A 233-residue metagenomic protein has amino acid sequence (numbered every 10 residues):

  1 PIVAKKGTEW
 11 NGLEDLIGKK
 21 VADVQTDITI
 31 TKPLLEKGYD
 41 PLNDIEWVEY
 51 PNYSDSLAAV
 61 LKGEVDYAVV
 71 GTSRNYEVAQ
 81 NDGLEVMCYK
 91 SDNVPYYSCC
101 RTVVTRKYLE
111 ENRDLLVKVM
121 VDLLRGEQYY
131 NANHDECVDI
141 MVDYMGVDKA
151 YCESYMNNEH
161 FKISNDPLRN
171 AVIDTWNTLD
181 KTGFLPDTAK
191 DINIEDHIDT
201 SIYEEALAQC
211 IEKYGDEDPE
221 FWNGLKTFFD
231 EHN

Functional and structural regions predicted by a protein language model:
I2-Q80, I173: Bilobed "Venus flytrap"/periplasmic-binding protein-like clamshell domains and structurally analogous long
G7, T26, N52, S91-D92 (+2 more regions): Residues that form or immediately flank small-molecule/cofactor binding pockets and catalytic motifs
G7-K19, E111, P186-T188, E231-H232: Immediate post-signal peptide segment of exported/extracytoplasmic ligand-binding proteins
T8, V48, N52-Y144: Pocket-lining segment of extracytoplasmic ligand-binding domains
G12-L13, R106, I194: Structural motif detector for alpha-helix initiation sites
Y39, G83-L84, F184: Short aromatic/hydrophobic-glycine micro-motifs
E111-K190: Secondary-structure end/capping motifs
D180-N233: Conserved C-terminal helix/tail region of periplasmic/extracytoplasmic solute-binding proteins
